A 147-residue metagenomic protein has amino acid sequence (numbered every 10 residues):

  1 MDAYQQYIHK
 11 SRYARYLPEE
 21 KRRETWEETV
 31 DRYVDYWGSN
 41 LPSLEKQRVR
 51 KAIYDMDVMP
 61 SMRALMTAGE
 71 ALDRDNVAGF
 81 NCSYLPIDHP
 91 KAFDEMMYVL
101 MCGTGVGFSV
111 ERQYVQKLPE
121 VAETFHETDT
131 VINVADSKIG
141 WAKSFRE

Functional and structural regions predicted by a protein language model:
M1-E147: Extended catalytic cores of very large enzyme megasubunits
